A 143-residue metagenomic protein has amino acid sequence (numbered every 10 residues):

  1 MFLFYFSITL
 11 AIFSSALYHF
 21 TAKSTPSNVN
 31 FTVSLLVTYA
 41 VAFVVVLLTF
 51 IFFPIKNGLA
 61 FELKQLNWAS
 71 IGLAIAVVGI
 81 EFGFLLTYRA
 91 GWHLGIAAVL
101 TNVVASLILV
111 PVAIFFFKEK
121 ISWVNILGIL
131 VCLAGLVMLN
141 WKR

Functional and structural regions predicted by a protein language model:
M1-F13, S27-T32, V37-I71, E81-A90 (+2 more regions): Membrane-interface interhelical linkers
T9-F13, A40, I71-I75, V99 (+2 more regions): Residue-level signature of the transmembrane alpha-helical core of multi-pass small-molecule transporters
I12, A16, F20, L47 (+5 more regions): Hydrophobic/small/kink-forming positions within alpha-helical transmembrane segments of polytopic membrane proteins
K23, L85, A113-I114: Small-residue-mediated transmembrane helix hinge/kink sites in multi-pass secondary transporters
W92-V99: The feature identifies polytopic integral membrane transport proteins across all domains of life
S106-W123: C-terminal transmembrane-helix exit sites in multi-pass transporters
V124-N140: Hydrophobic transmembrane alpha-helices of multi-pass small-molecule transport proteins
